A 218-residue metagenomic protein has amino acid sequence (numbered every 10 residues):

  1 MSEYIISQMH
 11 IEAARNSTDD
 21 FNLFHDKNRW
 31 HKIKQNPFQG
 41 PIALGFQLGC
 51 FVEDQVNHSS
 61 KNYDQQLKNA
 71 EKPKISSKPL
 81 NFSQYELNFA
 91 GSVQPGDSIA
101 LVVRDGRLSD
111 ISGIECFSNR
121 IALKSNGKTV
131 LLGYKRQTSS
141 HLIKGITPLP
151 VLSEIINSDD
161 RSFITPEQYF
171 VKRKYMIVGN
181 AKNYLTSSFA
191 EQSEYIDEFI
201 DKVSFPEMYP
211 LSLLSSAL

Functional and structural regions predicted by a protein language model:
M1, E12-N16, N69, I121 (+2 more regions): Residue-level detector of intrinsically disordered, flexible termini and proteolytic processing junctions
M1-A43, S139-P206: Catalytic strand-loop segment that frames the active site of acyl-thioester-processing enzymes
M1-E3, N81-Y169, L218: HotDog/MaoC-like acyl-thioester-processing domains
A14, V52-S60, I156-D160, L214: Hydrophobic, Leu/Ile/Phe/Ala-enriched alpha-helical segments that form helix-helix packing faces
I33-G96: Extended, compositionally biased flexible segments
L67-K68, L80-Y85, A190-L218: A broadly structural signal marking compact, well-ordered functional cores that mediate small-ligand/cofactor/substrate
